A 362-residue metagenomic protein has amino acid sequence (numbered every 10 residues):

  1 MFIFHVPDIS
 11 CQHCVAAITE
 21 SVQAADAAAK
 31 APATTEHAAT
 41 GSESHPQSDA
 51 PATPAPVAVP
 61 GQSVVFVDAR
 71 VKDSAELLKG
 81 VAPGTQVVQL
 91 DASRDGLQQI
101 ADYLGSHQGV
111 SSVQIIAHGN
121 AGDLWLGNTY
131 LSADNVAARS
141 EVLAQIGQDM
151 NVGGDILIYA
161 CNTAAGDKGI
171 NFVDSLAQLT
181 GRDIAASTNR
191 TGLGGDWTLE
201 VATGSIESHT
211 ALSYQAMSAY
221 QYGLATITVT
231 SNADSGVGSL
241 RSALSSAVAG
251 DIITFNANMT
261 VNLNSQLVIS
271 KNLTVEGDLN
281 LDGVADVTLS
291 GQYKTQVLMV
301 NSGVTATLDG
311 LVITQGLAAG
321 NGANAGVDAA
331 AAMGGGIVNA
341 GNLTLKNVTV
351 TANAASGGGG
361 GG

Functional and structural regions predicted by a protein language model:
A24, A28-V59: Long, low-complexity repeat tracts used as extracellular stalks/passenger repeats and O-glycosylation platforms
A52-L97, D102-Y103: A domain-level signal for caspase-like cysteine endopeptidase catalytic cores and their zymogen-processing architecture
Q62, G84, L224-S239: Right-handed parallel beta-helix/beta-solenoid
D102, S231-T254: Acidic Gly/Asp/Thr-rich repetitive segments characteristic of extracellular carbohydrate-active and adhesion proteins
S111-I116, D123-G194: Catalytic cores of nucleophile-dependent amide-cleaving enzymes
A138-V142, Q148, G154, T274 (+2 more regions): Surface-exposed loop/turn motifs in large extracellular/passenger domains
I252, N264-T288, S302-T305, D309-L311: Beta-solenoid repeat scaffold
V284-Q296, L311-V338, T349-G362: Glycine-centered low-complexity coil/loop motifs and glycine-rich tracts, especially the flexible linkers
